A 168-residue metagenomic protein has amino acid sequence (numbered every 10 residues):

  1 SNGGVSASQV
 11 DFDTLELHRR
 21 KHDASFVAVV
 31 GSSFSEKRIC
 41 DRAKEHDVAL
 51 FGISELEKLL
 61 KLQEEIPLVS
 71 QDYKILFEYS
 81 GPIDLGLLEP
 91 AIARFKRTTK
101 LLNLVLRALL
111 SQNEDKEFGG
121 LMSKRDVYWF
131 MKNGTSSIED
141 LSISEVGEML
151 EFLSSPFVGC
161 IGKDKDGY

Functional and structural regions predicted by a protein language model:
S1-P90, R94: Catalytic core segments in nucleotide and nucleic-acid processing enzymes
K100-Y168: C-terminal, charge/polar-rich interaction regions
